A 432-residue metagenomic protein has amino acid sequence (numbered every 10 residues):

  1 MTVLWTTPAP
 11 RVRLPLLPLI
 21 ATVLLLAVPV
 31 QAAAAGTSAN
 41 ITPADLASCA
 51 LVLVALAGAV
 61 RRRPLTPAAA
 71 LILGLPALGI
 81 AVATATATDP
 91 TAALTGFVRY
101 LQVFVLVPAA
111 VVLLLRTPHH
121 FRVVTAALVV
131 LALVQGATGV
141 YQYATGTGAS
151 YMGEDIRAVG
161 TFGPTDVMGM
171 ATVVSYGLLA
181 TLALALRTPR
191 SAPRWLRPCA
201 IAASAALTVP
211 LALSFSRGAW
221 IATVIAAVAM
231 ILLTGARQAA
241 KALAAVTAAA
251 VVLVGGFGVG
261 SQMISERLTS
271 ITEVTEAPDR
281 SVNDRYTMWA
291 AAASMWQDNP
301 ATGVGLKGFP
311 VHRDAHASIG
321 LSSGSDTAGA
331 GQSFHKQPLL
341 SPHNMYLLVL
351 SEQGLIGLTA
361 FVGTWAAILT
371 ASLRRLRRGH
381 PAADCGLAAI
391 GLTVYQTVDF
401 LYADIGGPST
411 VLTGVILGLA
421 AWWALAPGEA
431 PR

Functional and structural regions predicted by a protein language model:
M1-V82, H119-A126, R190, W423-R432: Transmembrane signal-anchor hairpin modules in multi-pass inner-membrane enzymes, especially those that act on
C49-V52, T223-L232, G414-L419: Hydrophobic transmembrane alpha-helices of multi-pass, membrane-embedded glycosylation machinery
L51-R62, A81-G136: Transmembrane alpha-helical segments and their membrane-water interfaces
R122-G153, F162-L233: Alpha-helical transmembrane segments of multi-pass inner-membrane proteins
T234-A277, S294-D298, L306: A membrane-periplasm/extracellular boundary helix in multi-pass inner-membrane enzymes that assemble envelope glycans
T275-V282, K307-V349: Interfacial juxtamembrane loops and adjacent helix segments that form the catalytic/substrate-binding surfaces
E352-V394: Hydrophobic transmembrane alpha-helices and their immediate junctions
A389-R432: Transmembrane alpha-helices of multi-pass inner-membrane enzymes
